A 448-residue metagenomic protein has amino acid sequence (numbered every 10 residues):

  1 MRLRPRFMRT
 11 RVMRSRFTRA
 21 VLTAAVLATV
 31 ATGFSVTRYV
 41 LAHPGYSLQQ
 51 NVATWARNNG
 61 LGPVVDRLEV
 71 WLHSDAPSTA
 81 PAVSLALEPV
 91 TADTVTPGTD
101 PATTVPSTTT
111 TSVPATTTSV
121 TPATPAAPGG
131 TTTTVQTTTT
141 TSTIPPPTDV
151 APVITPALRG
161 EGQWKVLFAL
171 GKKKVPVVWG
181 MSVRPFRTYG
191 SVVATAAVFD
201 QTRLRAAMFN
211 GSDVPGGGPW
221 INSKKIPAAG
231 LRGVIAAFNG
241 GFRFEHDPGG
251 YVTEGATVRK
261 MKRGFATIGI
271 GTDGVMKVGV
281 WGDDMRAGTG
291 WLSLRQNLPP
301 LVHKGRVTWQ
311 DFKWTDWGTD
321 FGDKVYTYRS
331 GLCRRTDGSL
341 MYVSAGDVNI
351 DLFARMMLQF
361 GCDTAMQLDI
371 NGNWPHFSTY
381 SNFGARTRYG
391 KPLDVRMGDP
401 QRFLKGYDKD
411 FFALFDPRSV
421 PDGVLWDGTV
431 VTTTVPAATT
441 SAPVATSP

Functional and structural regions predicted by a protein language model:
M1-S15: Terminal targeting segments of Actinobacterial cell-envelope proteins
R19-V36: Hydrophobic membrane-insertion alpha-helices, especially the h-region of bacterial N-terminal signal peptides
T32-G45, Q49-P106, V113, T118 (+1 more regions): Zymogen propeptides
A196-R203, M208-Q359, D363: Aspartyl protease catalytic domain
E245-H246, N373-H376: Active-site environment of divalent metal-dependent phosphoester hydrolases
T253-V258, K262, W317, Y326-S330 (+2 more regions): Conserved, well-ordered active-site substructure
A365-L368: Active-site neighborhood of phospho(di)ester-bond hydrolases with catalytic His/Asp-centered motifs
A437-P448: Long, low-complexity, intrinsically disordered segments
